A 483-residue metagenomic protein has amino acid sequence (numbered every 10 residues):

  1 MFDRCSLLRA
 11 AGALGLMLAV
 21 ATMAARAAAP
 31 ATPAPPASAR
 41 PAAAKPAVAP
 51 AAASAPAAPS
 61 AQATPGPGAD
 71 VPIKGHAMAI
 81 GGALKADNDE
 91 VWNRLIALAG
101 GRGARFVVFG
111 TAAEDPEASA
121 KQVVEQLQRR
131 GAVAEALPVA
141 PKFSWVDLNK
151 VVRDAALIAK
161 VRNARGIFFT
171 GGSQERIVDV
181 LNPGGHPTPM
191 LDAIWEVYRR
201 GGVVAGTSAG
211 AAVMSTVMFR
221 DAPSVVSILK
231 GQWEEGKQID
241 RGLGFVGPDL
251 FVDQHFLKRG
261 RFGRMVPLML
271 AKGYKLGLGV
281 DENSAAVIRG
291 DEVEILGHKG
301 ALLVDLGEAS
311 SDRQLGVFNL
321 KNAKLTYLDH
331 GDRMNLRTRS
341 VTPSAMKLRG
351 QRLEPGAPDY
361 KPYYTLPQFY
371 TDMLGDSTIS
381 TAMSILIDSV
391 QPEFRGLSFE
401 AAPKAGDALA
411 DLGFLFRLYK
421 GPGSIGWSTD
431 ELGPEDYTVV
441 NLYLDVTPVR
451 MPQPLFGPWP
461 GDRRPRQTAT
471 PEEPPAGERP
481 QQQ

Functional and structural regions predicted by a protein language model:
M1-A13: Bacterial N-terminal signal peptides that target proteins for export
A11-T22: Bacterial N-terminal signal peptides
R26-T64: Long, low-complexity intrinsically disordered segments that are proline/alanine-rich with interleaved serine/threonine
K45, P59-G103, A113-K121, L127-A132 (+3 more regions): C-terminal and late-domain segments of enzyme folds
A113, A132-I158: Functional beta-strand-loop-alpha-helix junction segments that form "active/interaction loops" within catalytic
A156, K160, H186-G201: Catalytic-core regions built around general acid/base machinery
F168-G171, A193-I194, Y198-F219: Catalytic nucleophile loop
Q174-P187: Glycine/threonine-rich flexible loop motifs
